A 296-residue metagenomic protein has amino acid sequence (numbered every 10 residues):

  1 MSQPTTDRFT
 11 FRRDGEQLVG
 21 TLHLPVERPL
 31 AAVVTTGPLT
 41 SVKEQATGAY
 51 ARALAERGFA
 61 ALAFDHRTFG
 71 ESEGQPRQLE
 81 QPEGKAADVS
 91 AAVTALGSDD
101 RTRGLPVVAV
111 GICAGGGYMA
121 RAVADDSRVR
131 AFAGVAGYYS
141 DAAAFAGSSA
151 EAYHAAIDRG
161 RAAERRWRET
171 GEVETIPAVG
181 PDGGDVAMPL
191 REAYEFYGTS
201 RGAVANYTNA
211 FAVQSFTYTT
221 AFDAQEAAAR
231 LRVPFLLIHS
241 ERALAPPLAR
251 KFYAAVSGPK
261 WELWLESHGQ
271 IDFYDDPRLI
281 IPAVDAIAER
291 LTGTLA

Functional and structural regions predicted by a protein language model:
M1-R28: N-terminal cap/lid segment of alpha/beta-hydrolase-fold proteins
P29-P38: Short beta-strand element of the alpha/beta-hydrolase
L39-R52, H66, A249: The serine-hydrolase catalytic nucleophile loop
V42-K43, F69-G104, P277-P282: Catalytic nucleophile-loop/oxyanion-hole region of alpha/beta-hydrolase and closely related hydrolase-like folds
A53-E73: Conserved alpha/beta-hydrolase
Y118-T199: Alpha/beta-hydrolase-fold enzymes
L231, L237-H239: Short beta-strand/loop motif that positions the catalytic acidic residue of the alpha/beta-hydrolase fold
E266-A296: Catalytic active-site module of serine/aspartate enzymes centered on a nucleophile-bearing elbow/loop
